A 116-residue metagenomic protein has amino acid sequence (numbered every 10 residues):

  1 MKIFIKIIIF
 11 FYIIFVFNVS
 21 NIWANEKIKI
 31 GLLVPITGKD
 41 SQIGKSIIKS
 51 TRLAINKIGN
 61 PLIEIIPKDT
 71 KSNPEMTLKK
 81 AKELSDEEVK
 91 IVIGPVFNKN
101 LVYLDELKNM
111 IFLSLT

Functional and structural regions predicted by a protein language model:
K2-F17, I22-T116: Extracytosolic ligand-binding ectodomains
